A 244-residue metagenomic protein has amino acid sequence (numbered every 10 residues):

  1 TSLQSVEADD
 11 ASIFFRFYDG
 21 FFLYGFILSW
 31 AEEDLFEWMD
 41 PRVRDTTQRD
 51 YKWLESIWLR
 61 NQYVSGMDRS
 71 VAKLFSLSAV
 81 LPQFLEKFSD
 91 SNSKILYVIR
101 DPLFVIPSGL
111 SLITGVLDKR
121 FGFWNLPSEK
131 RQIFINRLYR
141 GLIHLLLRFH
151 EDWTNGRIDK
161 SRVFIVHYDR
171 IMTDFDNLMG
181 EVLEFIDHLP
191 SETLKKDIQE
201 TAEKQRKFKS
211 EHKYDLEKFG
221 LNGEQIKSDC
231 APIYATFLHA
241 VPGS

Functional and structural regions predicted by a protein language model:
T1-S70: PAPS-dependent sulfation machinery
G20, S76-A79, D101-V105, S111-L112 (+1 more regions): Short, solvent-exposed loop/turn segments at secondary-structure junctions
D45-Y51, Q62, P107-S244: PAPS-dependent sulfotransferases, especially Golgi type II membrane carbohydrate sulfotransferases
R49, W53, S76-A79, Y97-F104 (+2 more regions): Short, well-structured alpha-helical interface segments that form or flank functional binding sites
I57, V80-F84: Short, hydrophobic/aromatic alpha-helical segments in well-folded domains
V64-D68, K87-S93, D159-K160: Short, well-ordered loop/turn elements at secondary-structure boundaries
R69-K73, I165-V166: Short catalytic-loop micro-motif centered on adjacent basic/acidic residues
K73-L74, F84, F88-S111: Conserved phosphate-donor/acceptor-positioning beta-strand/loop module used by diverse small-molecule
